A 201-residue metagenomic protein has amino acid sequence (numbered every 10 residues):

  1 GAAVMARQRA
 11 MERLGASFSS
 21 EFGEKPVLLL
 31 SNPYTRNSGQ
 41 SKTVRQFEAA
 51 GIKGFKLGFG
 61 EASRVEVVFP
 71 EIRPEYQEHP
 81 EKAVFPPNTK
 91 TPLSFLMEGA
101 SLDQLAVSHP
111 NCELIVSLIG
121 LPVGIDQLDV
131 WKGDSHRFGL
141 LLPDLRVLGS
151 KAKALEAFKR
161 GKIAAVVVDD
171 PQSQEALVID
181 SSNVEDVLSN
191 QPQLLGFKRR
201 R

Functional and structural regions predicted by a protein language model:
G1-R201: A residue-level marker of the well-folded mature domains of exported/periplasmic proteins
